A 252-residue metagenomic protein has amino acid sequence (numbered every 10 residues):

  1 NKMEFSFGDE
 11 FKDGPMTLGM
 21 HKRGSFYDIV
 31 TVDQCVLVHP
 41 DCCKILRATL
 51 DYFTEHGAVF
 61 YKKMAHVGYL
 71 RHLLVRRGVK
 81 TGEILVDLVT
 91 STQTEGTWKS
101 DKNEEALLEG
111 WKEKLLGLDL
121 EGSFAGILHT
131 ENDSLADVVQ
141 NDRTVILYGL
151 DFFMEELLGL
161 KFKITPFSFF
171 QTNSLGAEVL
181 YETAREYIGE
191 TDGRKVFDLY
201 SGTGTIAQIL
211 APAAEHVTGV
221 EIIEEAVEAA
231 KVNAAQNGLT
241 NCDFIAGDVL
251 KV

Functional and structural regions predicted by a protein language model:
N1-I146, L157, E186-G193: SAM-dependent transferase fold signal centered on methyltransferase-like domains, encompassing both Class I
E95-V252: Rossmann-like S-adenosyl-L-methionine
